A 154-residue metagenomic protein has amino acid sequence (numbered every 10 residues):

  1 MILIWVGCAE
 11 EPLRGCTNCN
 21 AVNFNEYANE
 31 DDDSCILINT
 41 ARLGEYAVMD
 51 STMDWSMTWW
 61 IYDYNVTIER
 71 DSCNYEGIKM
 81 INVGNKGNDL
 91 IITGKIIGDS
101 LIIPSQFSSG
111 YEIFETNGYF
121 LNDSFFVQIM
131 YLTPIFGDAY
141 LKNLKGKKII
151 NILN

Functional and structural regions predicted by a protein language model:
L3-R42, I149-N154: Bacterial Sec-dependent N-terminal signal peptides
T40-D63: Tryptophan-anchored aromatic micro-motifs
E45-A47, N65, G77-K79, N117 (+2 more regions): Beta-strand secondary-structure signal
A47-D54, V83, S105-S108, F126-P134: Generic short beta-strand segments
W60-N65, K86-I91, G110-E115, D138-L144: Short, surface-exposed coil-to-beta transition loops
C73-D123: Contiguous, well-ordered beta-strand patches that form the walls/edges of small beta-barrel/beta-sandwich domains
S124-N154: Edge beta-strand at a domain terminus
